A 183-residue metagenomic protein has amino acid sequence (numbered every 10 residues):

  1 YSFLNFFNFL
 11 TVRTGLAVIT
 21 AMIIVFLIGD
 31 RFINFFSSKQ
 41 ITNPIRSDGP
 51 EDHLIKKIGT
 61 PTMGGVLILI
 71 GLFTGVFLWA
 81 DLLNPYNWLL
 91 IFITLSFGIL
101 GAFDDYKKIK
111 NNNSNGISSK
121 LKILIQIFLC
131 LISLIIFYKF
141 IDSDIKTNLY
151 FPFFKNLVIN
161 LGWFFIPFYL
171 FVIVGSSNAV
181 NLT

Functional and structural regions predicted by a protein language model:
Y1-T183: "…together with the soluble PPM/PP2C metallo-phosphatase catalytic core" -> "…together with the soluble PPM/PP2C
